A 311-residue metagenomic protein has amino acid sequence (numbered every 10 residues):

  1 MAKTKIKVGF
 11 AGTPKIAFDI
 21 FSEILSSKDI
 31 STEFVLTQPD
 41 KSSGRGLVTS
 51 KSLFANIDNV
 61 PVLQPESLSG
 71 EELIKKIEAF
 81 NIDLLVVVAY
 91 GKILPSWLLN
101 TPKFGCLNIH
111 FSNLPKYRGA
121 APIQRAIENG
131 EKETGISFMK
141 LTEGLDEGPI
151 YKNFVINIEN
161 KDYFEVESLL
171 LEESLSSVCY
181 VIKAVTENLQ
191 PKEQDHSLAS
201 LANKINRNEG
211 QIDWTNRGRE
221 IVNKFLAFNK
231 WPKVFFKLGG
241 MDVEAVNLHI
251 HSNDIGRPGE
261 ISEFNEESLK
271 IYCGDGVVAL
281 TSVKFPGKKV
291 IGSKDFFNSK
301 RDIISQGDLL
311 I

Functional and structural regions predicted by a protein language model:
M1-K230, G276-A279, F285-G287, F297 (+1 more regions): One-carbon transfer enzymes
V222-I311: C-terminal active-site/capping subdomain that shapes the small-molecule cofactor and substrate pocket of enzyme
